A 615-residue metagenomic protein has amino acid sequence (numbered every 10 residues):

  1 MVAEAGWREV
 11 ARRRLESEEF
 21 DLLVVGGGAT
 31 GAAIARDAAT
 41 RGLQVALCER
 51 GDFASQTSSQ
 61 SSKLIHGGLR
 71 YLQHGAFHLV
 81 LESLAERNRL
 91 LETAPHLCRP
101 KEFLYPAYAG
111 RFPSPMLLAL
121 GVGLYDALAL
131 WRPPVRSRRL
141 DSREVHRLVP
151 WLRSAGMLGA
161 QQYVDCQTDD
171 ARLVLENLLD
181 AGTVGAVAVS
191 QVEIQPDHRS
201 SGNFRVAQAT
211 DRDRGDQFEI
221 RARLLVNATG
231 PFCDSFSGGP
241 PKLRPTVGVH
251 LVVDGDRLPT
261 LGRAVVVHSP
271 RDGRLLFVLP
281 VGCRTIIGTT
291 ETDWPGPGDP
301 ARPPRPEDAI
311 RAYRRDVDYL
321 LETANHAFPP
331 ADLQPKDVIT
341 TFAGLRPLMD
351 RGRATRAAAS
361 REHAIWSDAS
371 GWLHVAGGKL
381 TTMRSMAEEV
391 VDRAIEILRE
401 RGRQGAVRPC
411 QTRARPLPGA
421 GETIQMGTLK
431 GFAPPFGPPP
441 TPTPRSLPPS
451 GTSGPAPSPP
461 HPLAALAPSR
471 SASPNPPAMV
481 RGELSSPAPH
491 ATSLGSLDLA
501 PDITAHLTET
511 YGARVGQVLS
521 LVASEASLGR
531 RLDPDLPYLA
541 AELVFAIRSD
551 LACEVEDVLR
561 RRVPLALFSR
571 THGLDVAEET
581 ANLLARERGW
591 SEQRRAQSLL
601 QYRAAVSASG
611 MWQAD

Functional and structural regions predicted by a protein language model:
M1-L22, D37-R41: Extreme N-terminal leader/targeting segments of oxidoreductases
V10, E19, G51, L97 (+12 more regions): C-terminal accessory subdomains/tails of enzymes that are appended
E18-F20, R214-L224: Core beta-strand elements of the Rossmann-like FAD/NAD(P) dinucleotide-binding domain in flavoenzyme oxidoreductases
G27-G28, R50: Glycine-rich Rossmann-fold phosphate-binding loop(s) that bind the pyrophosphate of adenine dinucleotide cofactors
A39-S59: Glycine-rich FAD pyrophosphate-binding loop
K63-L148, L276: Dinucleotide-binding Rossmann-like beta1-alpha1 core, especially the glycine-rich loop that anchors the ADP
S190-R205: A conserved short coil-to-beta-strand element within the FAD-binding core of flavoproteins
N227-P240: Flavin (primarily FAD) binding-site architecture
